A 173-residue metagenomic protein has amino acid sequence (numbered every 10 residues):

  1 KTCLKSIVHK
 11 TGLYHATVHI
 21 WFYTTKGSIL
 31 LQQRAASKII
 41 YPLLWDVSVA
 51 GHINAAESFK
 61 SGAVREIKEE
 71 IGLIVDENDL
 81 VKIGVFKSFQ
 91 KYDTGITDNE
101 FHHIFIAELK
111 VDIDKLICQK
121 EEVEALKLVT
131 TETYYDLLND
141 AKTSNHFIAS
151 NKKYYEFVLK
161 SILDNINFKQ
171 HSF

Functional and structural regions predicted by a protein language model:
K1-H19, Y23-K26: Acidic, metal-coordinating catalytic segment for phosphate/diphosphate chemistry, firing primarily on the Nudix
K1-T2, Q32, V85: Residue-level detector of high-confidence beta-strand sites
T2-S6, A35, F59: Residue-level structural signal for beta-strand termini and adjacent loop
S6-T11, K38-Y41, E124-L126: A short local loop/turn or secondary-structure capping micro-motif enriched for an aromatic residue
T17-H52: A glycine-rich, hydrophobic loop/mini-helix early in the fold
L31, S48-I83, F105: The catalytic Nudix box helix
L43, A55, G84-Y92, I96-F173: Nudix hydrolase/Nudix homology domain
